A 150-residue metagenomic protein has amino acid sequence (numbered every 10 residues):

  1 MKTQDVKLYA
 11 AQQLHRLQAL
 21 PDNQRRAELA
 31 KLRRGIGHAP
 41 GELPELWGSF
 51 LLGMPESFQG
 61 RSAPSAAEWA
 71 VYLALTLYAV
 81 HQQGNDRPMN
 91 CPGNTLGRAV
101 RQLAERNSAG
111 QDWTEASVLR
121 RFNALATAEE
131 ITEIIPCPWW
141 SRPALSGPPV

Functional and structural regions predicted by a protein language model:
M1-S62, L73: N-terminal domain-start signal
K7-A11, Y78, I134-P138: Generic hydrophobic, helix-prone segments enriched in Leu/Val/Ile
L20, G35-A39, Q59, A63-A67 (+4 more regions): Conserved aromatic-histidine-acidic binding/catalytic patches
R26, A30, P44, G48 (+3 more regions): Non-catalytic, well-ordered alpha-helical scaffold segments
R33, F50-L51, P55, T76 (+3 more regions): Amphipathic alpha-helical segments within well-ordered protein domains
P44-G48, A63, R87-N90, C137-W139: Short coil/turn segments at secondary-structure boundaries
P55-Q102: Aromatic- and glycine-enriched beta-alpha-beta binding-site module
M89-V150: Conserved binding-pocket/active-site segment within a compact domain
